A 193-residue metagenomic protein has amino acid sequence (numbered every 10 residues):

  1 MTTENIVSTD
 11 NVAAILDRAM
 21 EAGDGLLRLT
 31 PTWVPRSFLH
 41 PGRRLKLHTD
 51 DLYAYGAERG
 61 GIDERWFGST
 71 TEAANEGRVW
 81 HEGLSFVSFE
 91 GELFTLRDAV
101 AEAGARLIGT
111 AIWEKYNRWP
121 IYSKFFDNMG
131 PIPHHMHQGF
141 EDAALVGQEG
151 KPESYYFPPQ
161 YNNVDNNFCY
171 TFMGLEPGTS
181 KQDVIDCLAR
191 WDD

Functional and structural regions predicted by a protein language model:
M1-K181: Transition-metal
K181-D193: Active-site glycine-rich loop that binds ribose-phosphate moieties when present
